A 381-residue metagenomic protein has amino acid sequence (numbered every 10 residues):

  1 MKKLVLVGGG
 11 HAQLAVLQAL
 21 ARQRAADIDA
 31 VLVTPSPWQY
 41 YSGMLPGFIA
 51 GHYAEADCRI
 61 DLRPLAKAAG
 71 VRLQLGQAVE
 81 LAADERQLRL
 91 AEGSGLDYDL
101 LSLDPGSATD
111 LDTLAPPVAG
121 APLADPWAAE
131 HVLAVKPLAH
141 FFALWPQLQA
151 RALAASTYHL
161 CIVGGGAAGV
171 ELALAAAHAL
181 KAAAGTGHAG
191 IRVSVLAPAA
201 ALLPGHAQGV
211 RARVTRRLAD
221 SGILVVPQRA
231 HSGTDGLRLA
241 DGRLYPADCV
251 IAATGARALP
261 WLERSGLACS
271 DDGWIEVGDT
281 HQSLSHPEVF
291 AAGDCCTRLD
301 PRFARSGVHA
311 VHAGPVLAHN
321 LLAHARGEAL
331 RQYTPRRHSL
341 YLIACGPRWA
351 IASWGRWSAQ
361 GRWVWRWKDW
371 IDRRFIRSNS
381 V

Functional and structural regions predicted by a protein language model:
M1-R72, V170-G205: Beta1-alpha1 glycine-rich phosphate/pyrophosphate-binding loop at the start of Rossmann-like nucleotide-binding domains
G9, P105-G106, T254-G255: Glycine-rich, N-terminal phosphate-binding loop of Rossmann-like dinucleotide-binding domains
G70-H159, I251: FAD-binding core/adjacent interface of flavoenzyme oxidoreductases
L73-G76, E80, L96, L180-G278: A Rossmann-like FAD-binding core segment of flavoenzymes
A128-A155, L237, L244-H312, H319: FAD-site-proximal beta/loop scaffold in flavoenzymes
H159-G205, R213, L224, V308-L321 (+1 more regions): Rossmann-like dinucleotide-binding core of oxidoreductases
C295-C345: A conserved FAD-binding loop/helix module that cradles the flavin
Y341, P347-V381: C-terminal auxiliary extensions adjacent to catalytic cores
